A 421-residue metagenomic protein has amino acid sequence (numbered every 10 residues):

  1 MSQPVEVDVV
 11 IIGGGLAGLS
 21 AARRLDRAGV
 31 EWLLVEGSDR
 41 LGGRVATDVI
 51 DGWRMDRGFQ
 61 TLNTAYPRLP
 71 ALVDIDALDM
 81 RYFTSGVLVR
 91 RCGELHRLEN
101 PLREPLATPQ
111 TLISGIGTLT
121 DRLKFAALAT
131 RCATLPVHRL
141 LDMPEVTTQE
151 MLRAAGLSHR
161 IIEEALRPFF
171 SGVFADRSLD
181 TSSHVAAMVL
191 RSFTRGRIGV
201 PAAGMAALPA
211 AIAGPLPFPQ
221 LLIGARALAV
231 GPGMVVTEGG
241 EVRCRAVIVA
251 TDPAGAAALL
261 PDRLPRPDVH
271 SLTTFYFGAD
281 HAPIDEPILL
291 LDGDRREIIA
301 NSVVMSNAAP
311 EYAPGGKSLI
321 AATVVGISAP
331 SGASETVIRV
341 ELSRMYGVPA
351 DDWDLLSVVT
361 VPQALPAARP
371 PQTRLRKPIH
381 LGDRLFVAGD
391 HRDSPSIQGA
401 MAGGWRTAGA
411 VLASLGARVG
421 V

Functional and structural regions predicted by a protein language model:
S2-P4, L228-E335, R344-M345: Mid-domain catalytic core of redox enzymes that form a hydrophobic substrate pocket/lid adjacent to a catalytic redox
V7-L34: N-terminal Rossmann-like FAD-binding beta1-loop-alpha1 element of flavoenzymes
D26-I50: Glycine-rich FAD pyrophosphate-binding loop
A46-A65, A127-R139: Glycine-rich active-site loop/strand segments that organize a redox cofactor
Q60-P67, L140-V146, A155, R191-A213 (+1 more regions): Short beta-strand to alpha-helix junction loop
L69-P70, D74, D79-L179, T194-R195: Mobile amphipathic helical/loop "lid" adjacent to a hydrophobic cofactor/ligand pocket
V185-E238, V242-R245: Helical element adjacent to the flavin cofactor pocket in flavoenzyme catalytic cores
A309-V421: Conserved flavin/dinucleotide-binding core of flavoenzymes
